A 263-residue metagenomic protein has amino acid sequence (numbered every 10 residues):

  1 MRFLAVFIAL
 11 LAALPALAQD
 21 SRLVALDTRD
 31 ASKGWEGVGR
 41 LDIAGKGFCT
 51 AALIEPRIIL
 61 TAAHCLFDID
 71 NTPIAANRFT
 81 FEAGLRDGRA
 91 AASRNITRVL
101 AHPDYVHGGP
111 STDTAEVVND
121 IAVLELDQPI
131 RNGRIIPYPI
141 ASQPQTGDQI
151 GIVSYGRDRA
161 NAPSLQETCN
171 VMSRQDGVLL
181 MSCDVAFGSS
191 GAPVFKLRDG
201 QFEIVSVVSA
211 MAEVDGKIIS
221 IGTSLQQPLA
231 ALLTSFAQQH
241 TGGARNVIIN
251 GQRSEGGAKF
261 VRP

Functional and structural regions predicted by a protein language model:
M1-L4: Positively charged n-region of N-terminal signal peptides that target proteins for export
A13-P15: N-terminal signal peptide c-region/cleavage motif recognized by signal peptidases
Q19-K33, F67, P73-I130: Conserved catalytic-core segment of clan PA serine endopeptidases
G34-T80: Catalytic histidine site
G39-L41, A76-D87, D148-S154: Short conserved beta-strand and strand-loop elements enriched in small hydrophobics with frequent Asp/Gly
A52, I69-D70, D104-A115, V123-D158: Active-site substrate-binding loop(s) of clan PA
L53, D184-V208: Catalytic nucleophile loop of clan PA
N132, V205-P263: C-terminal cap/linker of serine protease catalytic domains
